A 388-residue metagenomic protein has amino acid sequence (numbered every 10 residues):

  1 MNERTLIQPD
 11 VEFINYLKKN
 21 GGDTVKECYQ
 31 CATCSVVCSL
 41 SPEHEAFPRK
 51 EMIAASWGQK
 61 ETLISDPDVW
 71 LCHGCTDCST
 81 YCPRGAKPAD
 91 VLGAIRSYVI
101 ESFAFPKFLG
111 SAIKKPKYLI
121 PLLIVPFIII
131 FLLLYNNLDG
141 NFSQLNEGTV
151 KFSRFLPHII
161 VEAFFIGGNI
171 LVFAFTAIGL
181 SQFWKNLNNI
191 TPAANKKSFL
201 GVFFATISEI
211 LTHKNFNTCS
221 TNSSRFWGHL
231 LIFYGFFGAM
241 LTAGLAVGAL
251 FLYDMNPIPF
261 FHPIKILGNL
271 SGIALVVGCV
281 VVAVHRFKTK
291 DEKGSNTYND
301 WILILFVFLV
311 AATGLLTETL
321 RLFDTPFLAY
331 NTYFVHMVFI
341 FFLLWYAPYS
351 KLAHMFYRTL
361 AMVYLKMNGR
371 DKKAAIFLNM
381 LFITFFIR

Functional and structural regions predicted by a protein language model:
M1-E12, S41-D68, G85-G110: Non-heme iron-sulfur electron-transfer modules
M1-Y29: N-terminal extramembrane/targeting module of integral membrane proteins
K18-D23, S65, T218-C219, T325-F327: Active-site-adjacent structural elements in folded domains
G22-P42, D66-A86, I95, N379 (+1 more regions): Cysteine-centered iron-sulfur cluster-binding motifs in ferredoxin-type domains/subunits of redox enzymes
E27-Q30, I64, L71-G74, N269-G272 (+2 more regions): Secondary-structure capping and boundary motifs in well-ordered enzyme cores
M52, V69, T76-S79, L92 (+3 more regions): Short, well-ordered alpha-helical packing segments
Y81-I100, K197-L211: Short, charged cytosolic
F103-F386: Membrane-embedded alpha-helical bundles of multi-pass integral membrane proteins
